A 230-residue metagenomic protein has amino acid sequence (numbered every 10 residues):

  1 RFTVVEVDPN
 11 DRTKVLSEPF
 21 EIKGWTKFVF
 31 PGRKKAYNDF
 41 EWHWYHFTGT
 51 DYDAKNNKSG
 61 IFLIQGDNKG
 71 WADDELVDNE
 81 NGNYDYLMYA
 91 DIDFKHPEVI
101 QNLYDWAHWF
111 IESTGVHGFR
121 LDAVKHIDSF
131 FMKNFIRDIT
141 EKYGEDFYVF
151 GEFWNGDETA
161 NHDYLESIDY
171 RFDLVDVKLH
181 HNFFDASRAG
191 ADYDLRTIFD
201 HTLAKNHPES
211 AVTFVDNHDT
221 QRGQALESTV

Functional and structural regions predicted by a protein language model:
R1, Y45-S113, S129-N134, D138 (+4 more regions): Chitinase-like catalytic core of GlcNAc-active glycosidases
R1-Y37, E41, D105-V215, T220 (+1 more regions): Active-site-proximal helices and loops of the catalytic beta/alpha 8
